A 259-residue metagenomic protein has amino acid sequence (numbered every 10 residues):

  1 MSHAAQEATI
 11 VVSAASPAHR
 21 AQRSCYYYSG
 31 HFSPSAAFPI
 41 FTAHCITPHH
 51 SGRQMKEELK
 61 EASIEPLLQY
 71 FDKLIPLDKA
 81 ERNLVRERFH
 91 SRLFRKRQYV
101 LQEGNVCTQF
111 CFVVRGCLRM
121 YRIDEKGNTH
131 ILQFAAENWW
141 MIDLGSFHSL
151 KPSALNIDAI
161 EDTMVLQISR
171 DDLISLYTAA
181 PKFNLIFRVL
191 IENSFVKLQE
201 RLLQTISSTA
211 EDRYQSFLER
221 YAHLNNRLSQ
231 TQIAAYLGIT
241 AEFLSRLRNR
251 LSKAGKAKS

Functional and structural regions predicted by a protein language model:
H49, Q54-H90, S146: Cyclic nucleotide-binding regulatory module and flanking cytosolic helices
H90, Y99, C117-R122, W140 (+1 more regions): Short beta-strand segments in beta-sandwich/barrel cores
V100-N105: Short phosphate-coordinating micro-motif centered on Lys-Gly-acidic
T108, F112-R119, N138: Glycine- and acidic-residue-biased ligand/ion/polar-headgroup-sensing regions
I131-R188: Cyclic-nucleotide recognition modules
S208-S259: Phosphate-/nucleic-acid-contacting segments
